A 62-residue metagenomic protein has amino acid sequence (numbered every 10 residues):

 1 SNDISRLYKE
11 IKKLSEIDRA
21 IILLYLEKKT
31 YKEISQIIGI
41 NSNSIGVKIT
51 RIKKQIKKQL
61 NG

Functional and structural regions predicted by a protein language model:
S1-A20, K29-T30, Q36: Amphipathic alpha-helical segment used for protein-protein interaction
K32-E33, N43: Residues within helix-turn-helix
I38-G62: DNA-recognition helix of helix-turn-helix
